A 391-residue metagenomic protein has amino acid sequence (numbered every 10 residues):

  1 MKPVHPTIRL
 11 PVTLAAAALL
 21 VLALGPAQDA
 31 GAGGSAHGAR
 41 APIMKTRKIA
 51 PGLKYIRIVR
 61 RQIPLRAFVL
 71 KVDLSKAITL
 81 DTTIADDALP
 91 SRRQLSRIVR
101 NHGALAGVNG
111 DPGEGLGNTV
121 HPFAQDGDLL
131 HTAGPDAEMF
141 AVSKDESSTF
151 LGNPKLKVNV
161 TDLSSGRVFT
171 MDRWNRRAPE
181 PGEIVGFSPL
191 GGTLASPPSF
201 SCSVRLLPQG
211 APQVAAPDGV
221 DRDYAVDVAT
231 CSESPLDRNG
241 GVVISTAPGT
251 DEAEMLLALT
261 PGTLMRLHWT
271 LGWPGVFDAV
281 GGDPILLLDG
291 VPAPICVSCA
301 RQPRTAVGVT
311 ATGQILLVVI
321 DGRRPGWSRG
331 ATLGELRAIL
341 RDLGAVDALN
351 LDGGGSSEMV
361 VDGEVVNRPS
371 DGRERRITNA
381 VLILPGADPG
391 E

Functional and structural regions predicted by a protein language model:
K2-L14: Bacterial N-terminal signal peptides that target proteins for export
R9, L22, Q28-E391: Gly/Ser/Thr/Pro-rich low-complexity, intrinsically disordered segments
T13-A23: Bacterial N-terminal signal peptides
